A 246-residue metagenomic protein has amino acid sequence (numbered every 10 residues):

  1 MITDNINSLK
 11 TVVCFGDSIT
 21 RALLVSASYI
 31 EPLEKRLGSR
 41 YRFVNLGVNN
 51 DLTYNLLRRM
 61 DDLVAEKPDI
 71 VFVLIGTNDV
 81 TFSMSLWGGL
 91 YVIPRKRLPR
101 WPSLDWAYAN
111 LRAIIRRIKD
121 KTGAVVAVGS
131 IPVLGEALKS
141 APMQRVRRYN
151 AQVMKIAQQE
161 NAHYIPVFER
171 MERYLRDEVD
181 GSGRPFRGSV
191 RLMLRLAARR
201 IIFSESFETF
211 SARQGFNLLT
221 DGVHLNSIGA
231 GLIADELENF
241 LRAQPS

Functional and structural regions predicted by a protein language model:
M1-F72: Serine-esterase "nucleophile elbow" of acetyl-processing enzymes
I6-N7, K35-S39, N55-P245: Alpha-helical cap/lid subdomain in secreted, periplasmic, or secretory-pathway luminal O-acyl-processing enzymes
